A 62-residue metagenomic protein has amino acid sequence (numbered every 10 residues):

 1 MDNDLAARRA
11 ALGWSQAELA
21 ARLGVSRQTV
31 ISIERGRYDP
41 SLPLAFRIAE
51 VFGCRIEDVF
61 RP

Functional and structural regions predicted by a protein language model:
M1-A11: A short, Lys/Arg-rich alpha-helix, primarily the initiator
A10, A21, E50: Alpha-helical residues within the helix-turn-helix
W14-S32: Short alpha-helical DNA-recognition segment
G24, P43-D58: DNA major-groove recognition helix of helix-turn-helix/homeodomain DNA-binding modules
R35: Short, conserved catalytic or interaction motifs in soluble domains
R61: Phosphate-coordinating loops and pocket residues in cytosolic domains that bind phosphorylated ligands
